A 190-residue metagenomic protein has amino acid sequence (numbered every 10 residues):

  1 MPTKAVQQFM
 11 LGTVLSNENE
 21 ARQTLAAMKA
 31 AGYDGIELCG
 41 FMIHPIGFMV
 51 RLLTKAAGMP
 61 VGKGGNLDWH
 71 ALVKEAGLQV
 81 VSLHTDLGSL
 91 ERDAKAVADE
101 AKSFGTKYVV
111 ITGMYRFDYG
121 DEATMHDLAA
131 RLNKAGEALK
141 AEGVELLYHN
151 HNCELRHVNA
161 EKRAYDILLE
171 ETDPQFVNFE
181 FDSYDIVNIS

Functional and structural regions predicted by a protein language model:
M1-Y108, N178: N-terminal pre-domain/capping segments
M10-G12, G40-M42, D86-S89, G113-F117 (+2 more regions): Active-site-proximal loop/turn and secondary-structure-junction residues that shape catalytic pockets, frequently
N19-Q23, V61-N66, A94-K95, T124-N133 (+2 more regions): Charged helix-capping and loop-helix junction motifs
A27, E100, K134-A138, L168-E171: A generic secondary-structure signal
I36, L139-S190: Acidic/histidine-rich catalytic cores of soluble enzymes
H44-F48, F117-E122, L155-H157, I189: A short acidic, helix-capping loop that chelates divalent metal ions and anchors anionic groups
E75-A76, F104, A135, A141-E142 (+1 more regions): Helix C-cap/helix->beta junction micro-motif
F104-A123, E142-L155: Active-site groove signature of glycoside hydrolases
